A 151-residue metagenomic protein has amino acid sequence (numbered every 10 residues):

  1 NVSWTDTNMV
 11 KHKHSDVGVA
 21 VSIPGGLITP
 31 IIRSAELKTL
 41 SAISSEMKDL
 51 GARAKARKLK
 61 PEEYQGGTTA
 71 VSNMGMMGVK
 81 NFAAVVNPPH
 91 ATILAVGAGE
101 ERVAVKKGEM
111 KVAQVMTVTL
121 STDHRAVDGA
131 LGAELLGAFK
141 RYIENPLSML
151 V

Functional and structural regions predicted by a protein language model:
N1-V151: C-terminal catalytic/motor cores of large multi-domain enzyme assemblies
